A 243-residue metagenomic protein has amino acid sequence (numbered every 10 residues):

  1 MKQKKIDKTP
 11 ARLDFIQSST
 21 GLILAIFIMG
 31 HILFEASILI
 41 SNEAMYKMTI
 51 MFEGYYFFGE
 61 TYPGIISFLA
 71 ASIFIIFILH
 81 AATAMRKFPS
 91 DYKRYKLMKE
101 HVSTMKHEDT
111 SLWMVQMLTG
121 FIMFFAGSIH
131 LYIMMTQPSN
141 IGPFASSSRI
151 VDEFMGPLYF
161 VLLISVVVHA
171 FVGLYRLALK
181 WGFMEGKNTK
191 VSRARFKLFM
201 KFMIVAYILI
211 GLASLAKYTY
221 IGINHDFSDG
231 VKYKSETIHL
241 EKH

Functional and structural regions predicted by a protein language model:
M1-H243: Membrane-embedded alpha-helical bundles that constitute the cytochrome b-like, heme-associated redox core of multi-pass
